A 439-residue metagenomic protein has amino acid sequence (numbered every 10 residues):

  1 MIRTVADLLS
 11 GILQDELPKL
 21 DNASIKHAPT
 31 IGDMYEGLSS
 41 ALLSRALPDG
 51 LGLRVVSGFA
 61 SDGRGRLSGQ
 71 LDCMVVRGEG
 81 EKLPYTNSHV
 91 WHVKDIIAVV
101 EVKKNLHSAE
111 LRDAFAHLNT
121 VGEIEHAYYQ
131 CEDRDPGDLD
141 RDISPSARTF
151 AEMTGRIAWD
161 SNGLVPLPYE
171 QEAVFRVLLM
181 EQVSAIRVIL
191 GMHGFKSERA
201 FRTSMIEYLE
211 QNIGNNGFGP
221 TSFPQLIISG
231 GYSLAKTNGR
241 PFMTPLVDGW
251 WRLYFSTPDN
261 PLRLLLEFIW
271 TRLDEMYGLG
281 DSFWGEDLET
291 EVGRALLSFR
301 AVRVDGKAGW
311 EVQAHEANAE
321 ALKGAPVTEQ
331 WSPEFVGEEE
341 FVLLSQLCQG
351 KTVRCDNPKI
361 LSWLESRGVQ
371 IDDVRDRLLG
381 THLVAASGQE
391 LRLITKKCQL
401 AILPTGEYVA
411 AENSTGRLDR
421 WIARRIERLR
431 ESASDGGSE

Functional and structural regions predicted by a protein language model:
M1-Q70, V75-E439: Intrinsically disordered, low-complexity Ser/Thr/Pro/Gly-rich regulatory segments
